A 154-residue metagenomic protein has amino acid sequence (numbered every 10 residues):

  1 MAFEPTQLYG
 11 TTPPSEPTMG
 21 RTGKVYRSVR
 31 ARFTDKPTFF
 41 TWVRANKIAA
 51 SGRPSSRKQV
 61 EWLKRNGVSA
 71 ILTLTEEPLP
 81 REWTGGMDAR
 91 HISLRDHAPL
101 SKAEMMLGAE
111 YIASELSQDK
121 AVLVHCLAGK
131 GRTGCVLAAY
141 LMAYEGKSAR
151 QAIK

Functional and structural regions predicted by a protein language model:
M1-L123, C135-K154: Cys-dependent protein tyrosine phosphatase-like superfamily
C126: Short cysteine clusters
G129: Conserved G/P- and acidic residue-centered "switch" motifs that form tight phosphate/ATP-binding loops in soluble
R132: Conserved SAM/SAH-binding loop-helix junction of Class I S-adenosyl-L-methionine-dependent methyltransferases
